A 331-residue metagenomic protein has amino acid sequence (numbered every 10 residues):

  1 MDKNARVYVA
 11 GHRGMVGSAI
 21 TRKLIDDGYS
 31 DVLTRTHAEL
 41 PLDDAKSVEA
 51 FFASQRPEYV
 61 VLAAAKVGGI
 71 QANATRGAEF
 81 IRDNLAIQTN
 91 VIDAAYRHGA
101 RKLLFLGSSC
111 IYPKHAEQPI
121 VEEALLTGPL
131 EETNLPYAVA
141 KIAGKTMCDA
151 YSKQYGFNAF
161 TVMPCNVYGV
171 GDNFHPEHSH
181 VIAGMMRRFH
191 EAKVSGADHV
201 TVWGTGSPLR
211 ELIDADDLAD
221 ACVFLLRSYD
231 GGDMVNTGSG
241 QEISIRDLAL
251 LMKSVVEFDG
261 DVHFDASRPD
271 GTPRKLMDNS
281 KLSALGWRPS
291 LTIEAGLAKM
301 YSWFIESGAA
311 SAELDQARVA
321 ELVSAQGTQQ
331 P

Functional and structural regions predicted by a protein language model:
A10, R35, V60-K66, L103-S109 (+1 more regions): SDR active-site strand-loop-helix element
A10-G11, A19-D27, E191-P331: C-terminal substrate-binding subdomain of Rossmann-fold SDR/epimerase-dehydratase oxidoreductases
I25-A50: Adenosine-cofactor binding site in Rossmann-like domains, unifying the SAM/SAH pocket of S-adenosylmethionine-dependent
A45-L85, A94-R97: NAD(P)H-binding glycine-rich loop region in Rossmannoid oxidoreductase-like domains and their noncatalytic homologs
Q88-T89, I142-D149, K153, I182-R187 (+2 more regions): Conserved active-site helix of classical SDR/Rossmann-fold NAD(P)-dependent CH-OH oxidoreductases
T89-N134: Conserved Rossmann-fold NAD(P)-dependent oxidoreductase catalytic core, especially the SDR/UDP-sugar
K102, G107-S108, K145-G171, A183-M185 (+1 more regions): Conserved beta-loop-beta element that borders a ligand/cofactor-binding pocket
P136, A140: Active-site helix of classical SDR
